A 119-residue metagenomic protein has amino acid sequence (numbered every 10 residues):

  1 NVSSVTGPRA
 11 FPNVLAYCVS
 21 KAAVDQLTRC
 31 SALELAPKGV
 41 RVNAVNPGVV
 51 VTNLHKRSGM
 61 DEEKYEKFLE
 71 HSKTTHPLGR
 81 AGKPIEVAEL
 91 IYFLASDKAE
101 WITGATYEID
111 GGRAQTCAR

Functional and structural regions predicted by a protein language model:
S4: Residue(s) in the substrate-gating loop at a strand-loop-helix junction that position the organic substrate next
P8-V14, A36, A118: Active-site "substrate specificity/gating" loop of NAD(P)-dependent dehydrogenases, especially the short-chain
R9, I91-Y92, T103-R119: Short C-terminal tail/terminal secondary-structure segment of NAD(P)H-dependent dehydrogenase/reductase domains
S20, T28: Active-site helix of classical SDR
L33-P37, E100: Alpha-helical segment proximal to the catalytic Tyr-Lys
P47-R57: Short, flexible catalytic-loop segment of classical short-chain dehydrogenase/reductase
M60-H76: A short C-terminal helix-loop "cap" of Rossmann-like NAD(P)-dependent dehydrogenase/epimerase domains
H76-V87, K98: A conserved structural motif in NAD(P)-dependent oxidoreductases
